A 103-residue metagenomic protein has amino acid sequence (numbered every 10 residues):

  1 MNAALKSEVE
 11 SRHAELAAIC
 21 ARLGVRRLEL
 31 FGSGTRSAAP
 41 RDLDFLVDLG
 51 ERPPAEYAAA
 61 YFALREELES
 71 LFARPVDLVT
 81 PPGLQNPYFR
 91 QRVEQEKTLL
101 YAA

Functional and structural regions predicted by a protein language model:
M1-E29, T35-P40, G50-A103: Catalytic core of pol beta-like nucleotidyltransferases
D44-V47: Short, aliphatic-rich beta-strand segments
